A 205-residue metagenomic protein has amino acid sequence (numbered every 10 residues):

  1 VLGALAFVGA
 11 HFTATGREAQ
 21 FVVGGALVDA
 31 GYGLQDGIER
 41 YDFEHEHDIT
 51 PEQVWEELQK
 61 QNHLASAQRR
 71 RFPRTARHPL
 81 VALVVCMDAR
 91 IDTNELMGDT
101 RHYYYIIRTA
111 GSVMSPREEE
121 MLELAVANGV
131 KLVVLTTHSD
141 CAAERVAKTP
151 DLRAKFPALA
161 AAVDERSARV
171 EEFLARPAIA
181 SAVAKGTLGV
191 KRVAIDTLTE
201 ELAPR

Functional and structural regions predicted by a protein language model:
V1-H11: Hydrophobic membrane-insertion alpha-helices, especially the h-region of bacterial N-terminal signal peptides
G9-H78, A110-E120, L124-L132, A142-R205: Divalent-metal-activated hydrolytic enzyme cores
S66-D99: N-terminal short beta-loop-beta anion/metal-coordinating cradle
L83, L135, R192: Divalent metal-coordination and catalytic microenvironments
V84-R90, A110-V113, S139-C141: Short glycine-enriched loops at secondary-structure junctions
M97-R101, E123-L124: Short, solvent-exposed amphipathic alpha-helical segments in soluble enzyme and RNA/protein-processing domains
D99-T109: Glycine/charged-rich beta-loop-alpha catalytic/anionic-binding loops adjacent to active sites
Y105, L132-T136: Short hydrophobic alpha-helical runs that function as membrane-insertion/retention elements
